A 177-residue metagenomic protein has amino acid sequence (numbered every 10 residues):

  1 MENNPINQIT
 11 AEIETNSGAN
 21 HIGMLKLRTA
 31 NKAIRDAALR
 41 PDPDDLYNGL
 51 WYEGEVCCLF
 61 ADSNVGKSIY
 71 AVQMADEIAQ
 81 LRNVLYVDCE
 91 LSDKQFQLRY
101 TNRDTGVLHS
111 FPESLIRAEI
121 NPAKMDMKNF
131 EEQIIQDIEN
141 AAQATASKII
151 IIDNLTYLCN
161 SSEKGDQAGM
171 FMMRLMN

Functional and structural regions predicted by a protein language model:
M1-G23: Short, small/acidic-rich helices and loops at N termini and domain boundaries of DNA replication/processing enzymes
G18-L46: N-terminal pre-Walker A segment at the start of P-loop NTPase domains
P41-D42, L46-N48, Y52, L81-M170: Conserved inter-motif catalytic segment of the P-loop NTP-binding fold
C57-F60, L85: Short hydrophobic/aromatic beta-strand immediately N-terminal to the Walker A/P-loop
S63: The conserved Walker
G66: Conserved glycine(s) of the Walker
Y70, M74: Hydrophobic positions on the alpha1 helix immediately C-terminal to the Walker A/P-loop
G169-N177: Substrate-engagement module of ASCE P-loop NTPases
